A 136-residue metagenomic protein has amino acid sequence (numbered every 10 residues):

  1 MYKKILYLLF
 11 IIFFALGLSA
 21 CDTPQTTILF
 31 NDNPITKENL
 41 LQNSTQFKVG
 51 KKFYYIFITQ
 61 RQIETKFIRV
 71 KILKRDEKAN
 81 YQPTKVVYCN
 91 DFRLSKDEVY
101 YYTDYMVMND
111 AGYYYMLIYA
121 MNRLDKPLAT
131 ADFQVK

Functional and structural regions predicted by a protein language model:
M1-D22: Sec-dependent bacterial lipoprotein signal peptides
C21-F53: Short, compositionally biased P/S/T/A/G/V-rich stretches that sit at domain boundaries
Y54-Q60: Short edge beta-strand/loop segments characteristic of extracellular beta-sandwich folds
R61, Y105-A111, Y115-V135: Short, exposed beta-strand-loop hairpins at the edges of beta-sheets in extracellular/periplasmic proteins
Q62-K66: Short proline/glycine-enriched turn/loop motifs at strand-loop junctions of beta-rich domains
V70-D76, I118: Conserved aromatic beta-strand anchor motif in extracellular beta-sandwich/beta-rich domains
Q82-S95: Solvent-exposed serine/threonine-rich low-complexity stretches and specific carbohydrate-binding patches
R93-T103: Aromatic sugar-binding surface patches on proteins that engage polysaccharides or sugar-phosphate polymers
